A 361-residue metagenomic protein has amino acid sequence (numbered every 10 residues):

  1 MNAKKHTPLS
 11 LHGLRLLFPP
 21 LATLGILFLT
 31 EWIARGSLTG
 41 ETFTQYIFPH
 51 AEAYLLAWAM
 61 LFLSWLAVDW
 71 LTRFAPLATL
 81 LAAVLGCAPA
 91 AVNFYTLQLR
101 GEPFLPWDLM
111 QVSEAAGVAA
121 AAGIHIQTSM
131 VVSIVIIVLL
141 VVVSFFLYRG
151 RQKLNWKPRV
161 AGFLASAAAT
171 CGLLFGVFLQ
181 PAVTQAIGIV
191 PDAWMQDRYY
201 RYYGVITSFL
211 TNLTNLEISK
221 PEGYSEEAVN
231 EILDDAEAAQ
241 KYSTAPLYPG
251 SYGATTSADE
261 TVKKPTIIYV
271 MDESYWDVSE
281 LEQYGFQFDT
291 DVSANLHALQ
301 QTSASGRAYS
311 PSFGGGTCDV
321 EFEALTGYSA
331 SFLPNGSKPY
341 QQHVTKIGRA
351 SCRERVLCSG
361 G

Functional and structural regions predicted by a protein language model:
N2-Y200: Transmembrane and membrane-interface helices of multi-pass, inner-membrane envelope-modifying transferases
L179-R355: Soluble catalytic regions of membrane-associated enzymes that act on cell-envelope and secretory-pathway components
L357-G361: RNase H-like, Mg2+-dependent phosphodiesterase core, and more generally RNA phosphate-backbone-engaging helix-loop
